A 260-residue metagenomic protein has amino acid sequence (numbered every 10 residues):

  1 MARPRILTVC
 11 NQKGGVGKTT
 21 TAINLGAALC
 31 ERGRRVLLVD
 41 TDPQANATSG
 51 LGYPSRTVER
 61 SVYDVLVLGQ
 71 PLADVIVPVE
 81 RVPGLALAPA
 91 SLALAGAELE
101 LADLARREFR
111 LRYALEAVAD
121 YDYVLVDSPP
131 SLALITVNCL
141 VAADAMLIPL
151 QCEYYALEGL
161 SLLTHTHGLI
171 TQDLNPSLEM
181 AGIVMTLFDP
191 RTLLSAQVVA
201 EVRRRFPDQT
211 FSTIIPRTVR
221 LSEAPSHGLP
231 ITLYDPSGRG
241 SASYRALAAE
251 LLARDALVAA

Functional and structural regions predicted by a protein language model:
M1-A260: P-loop NTP-binding core
